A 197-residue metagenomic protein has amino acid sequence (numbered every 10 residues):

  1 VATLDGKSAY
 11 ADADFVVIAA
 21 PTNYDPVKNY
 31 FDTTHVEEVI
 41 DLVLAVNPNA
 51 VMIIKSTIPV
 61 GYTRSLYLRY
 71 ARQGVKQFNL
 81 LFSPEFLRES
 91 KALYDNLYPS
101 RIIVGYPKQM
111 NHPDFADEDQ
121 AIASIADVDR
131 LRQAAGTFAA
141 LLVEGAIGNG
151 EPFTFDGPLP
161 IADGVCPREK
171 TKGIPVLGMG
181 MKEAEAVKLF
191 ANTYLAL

Functional and structural regions predicted by a protein language model:
V1-L197: Structural/interface elements that position substrates and couple domains in central-metabolism enzymes
